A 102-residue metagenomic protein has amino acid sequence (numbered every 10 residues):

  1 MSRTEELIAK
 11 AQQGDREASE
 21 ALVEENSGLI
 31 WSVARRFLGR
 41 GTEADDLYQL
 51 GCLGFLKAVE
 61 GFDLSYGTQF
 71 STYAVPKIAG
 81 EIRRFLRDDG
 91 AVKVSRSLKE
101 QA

Functional and structural regions predicted by a protein language model:
M1-V92: Alpha-helical promoter-recognition and RNA polymerase-docking modules of transcription initiation factors, dominated by
D63, Q101-A102: Noncatalytic linker/hinge segments flanking ATPase motor cores
D89-Q101: Conserved alpha/beta core segments of nucleic-acid transaction machinery
